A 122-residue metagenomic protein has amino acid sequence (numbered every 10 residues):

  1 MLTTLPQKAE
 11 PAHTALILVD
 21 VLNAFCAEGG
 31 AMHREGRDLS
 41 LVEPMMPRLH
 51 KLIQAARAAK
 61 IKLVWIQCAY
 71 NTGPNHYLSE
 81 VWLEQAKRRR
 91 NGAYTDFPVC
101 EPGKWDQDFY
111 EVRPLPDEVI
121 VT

Functional and structural regions predicted by a protein language model:
M1-L115: Active-site acidic carboxylates
P114-L115, V119-T122: Glycine-rich oxoanion-binding loops at beta->alpha junctions
